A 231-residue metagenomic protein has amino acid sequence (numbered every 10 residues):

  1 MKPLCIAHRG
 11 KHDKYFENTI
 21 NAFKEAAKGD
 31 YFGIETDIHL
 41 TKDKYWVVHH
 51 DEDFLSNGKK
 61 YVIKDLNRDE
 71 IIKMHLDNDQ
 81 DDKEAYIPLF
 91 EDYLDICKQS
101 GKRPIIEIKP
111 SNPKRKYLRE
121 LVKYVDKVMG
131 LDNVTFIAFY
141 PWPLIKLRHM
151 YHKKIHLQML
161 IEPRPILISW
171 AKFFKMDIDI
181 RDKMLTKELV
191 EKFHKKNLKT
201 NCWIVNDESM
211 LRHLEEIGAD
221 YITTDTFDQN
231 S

Functional and structural regions predicted by a protein language model:
M1-S231: Phosphate-group recognition and catalysis centered on beta-loop-alpha active-site segments
